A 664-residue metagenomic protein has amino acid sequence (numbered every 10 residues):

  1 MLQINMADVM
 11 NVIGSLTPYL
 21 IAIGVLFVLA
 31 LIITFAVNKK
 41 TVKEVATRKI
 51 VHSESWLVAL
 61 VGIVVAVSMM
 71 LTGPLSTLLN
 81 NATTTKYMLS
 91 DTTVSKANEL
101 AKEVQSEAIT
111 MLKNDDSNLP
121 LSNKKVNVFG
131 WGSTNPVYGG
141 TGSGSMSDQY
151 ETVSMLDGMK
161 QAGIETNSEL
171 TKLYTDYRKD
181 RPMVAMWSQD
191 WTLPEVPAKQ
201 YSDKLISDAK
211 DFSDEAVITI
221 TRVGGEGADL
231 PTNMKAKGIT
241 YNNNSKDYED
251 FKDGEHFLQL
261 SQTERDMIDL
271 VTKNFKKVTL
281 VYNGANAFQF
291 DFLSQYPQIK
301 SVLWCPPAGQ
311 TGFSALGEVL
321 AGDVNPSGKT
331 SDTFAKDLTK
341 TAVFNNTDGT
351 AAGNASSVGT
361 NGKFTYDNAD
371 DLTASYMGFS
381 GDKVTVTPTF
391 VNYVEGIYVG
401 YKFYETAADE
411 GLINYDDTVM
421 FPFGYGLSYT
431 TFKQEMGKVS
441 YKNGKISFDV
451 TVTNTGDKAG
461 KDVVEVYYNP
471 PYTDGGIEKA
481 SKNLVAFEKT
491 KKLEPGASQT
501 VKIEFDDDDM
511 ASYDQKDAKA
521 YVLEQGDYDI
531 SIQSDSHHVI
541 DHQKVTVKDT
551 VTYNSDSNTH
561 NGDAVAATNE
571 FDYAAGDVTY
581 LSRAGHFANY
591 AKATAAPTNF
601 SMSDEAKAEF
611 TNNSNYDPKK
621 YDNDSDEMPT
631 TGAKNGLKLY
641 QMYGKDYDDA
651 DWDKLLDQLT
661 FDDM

Functional and structural regions predicted by a protein language model:
M1-M664: C-terminal non-catalytic regions of proteins with extracellular/luminal or membrane-system context
